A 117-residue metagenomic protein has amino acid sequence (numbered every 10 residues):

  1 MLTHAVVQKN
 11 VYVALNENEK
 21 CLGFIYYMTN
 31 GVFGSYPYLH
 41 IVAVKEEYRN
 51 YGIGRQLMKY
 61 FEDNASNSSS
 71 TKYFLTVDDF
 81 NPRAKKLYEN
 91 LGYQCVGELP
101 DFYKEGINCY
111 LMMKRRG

Functional and structural regions predicted by a protein language model:
M1-E47, R55-Y60, N64, R115-R116: Acetyl-CoA-dependent GNAT
Y38, S69-T71: Short loop/turn motifs at secondary-structure junctions
G52: Conserved G/P- and acidic residue-centered "switch" motifs that form tight phosphate/ATP-binding loops in soluble
L57, N81-A84: Conserved short alpha-helix immediately C-terminal to the canonical SAM/SAH-binding motif I of Rossmann-like
F61-A65, Y73, A84: Short hydrophobic clusters on alpha-helical segments that form packing/core surfaces in small helical domains
T71-F74, D78-P82, N90-L91, G97-G117: C-terminal "cap" of GNAT-fold acetyltransferases
